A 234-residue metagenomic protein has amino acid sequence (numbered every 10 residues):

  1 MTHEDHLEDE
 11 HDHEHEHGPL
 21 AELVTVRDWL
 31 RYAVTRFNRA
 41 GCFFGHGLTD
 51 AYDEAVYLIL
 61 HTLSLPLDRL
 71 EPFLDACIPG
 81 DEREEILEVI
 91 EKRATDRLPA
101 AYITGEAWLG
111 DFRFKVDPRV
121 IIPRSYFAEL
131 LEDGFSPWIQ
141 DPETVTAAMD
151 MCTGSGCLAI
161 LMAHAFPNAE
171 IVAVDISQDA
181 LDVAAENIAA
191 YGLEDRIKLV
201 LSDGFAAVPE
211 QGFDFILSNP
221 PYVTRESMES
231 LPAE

Functional and structural regions predicted by a protein language model:
H3-G110: N-terminal auxiliary segments of SAM/dcSAM-dependent transferases
R36, A40, G134-W138, Y191: Solvent-exposed amphipathic alpha-helical surface segments
G41-L48, P137-I139, A206-A207: Short helix-to-loop capping/linker segments positioned immediately adjacent to catalytic or ligand/cofactor-binding
G47-T49, D141-T144, E194: Short helix-terminating capping/connector loops at secondary-structure junctions
H61, L65, A165, A190: Active-site catalytic microenvironments for nucleophilic, acid-base chemistry
S64, V120-I121, Y222, E229: Active-site/binding-pocket entry motifs
F73-L74, G80, E84-P167, V174-E186 (+2 more regions): SAM-dependent Rossmann-like transferase core, predominantly class I methyltransferases with a strong bias toward
N168-E170, V174-E234: S-adenosylmethionine
